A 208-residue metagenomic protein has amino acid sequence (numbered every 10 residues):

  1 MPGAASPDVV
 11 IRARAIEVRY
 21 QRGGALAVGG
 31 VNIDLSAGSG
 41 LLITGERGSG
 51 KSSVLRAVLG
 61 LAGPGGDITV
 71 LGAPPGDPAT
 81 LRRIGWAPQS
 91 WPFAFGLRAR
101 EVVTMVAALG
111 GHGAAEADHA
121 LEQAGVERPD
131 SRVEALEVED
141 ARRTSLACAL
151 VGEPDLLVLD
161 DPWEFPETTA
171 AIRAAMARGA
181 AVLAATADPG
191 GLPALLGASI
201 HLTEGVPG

Functional and structural regions predicted by a protein language model:
P2-L35: A short, flexible loop at the N-terminus of ABC-type nucleotide-binding domains that lies
A25, A120-V138: Conserved ABC nucleotide-binding domain
L42-R47: The feature captures the beta-strand-to-loop junction immediately N-terminal to the Walker
L59: Helix-to-loop junction immediately C-terminal to a conserved catalytic motif
G63-T80, D160: Conserved ABC transporter NBD signature motif
S90, G96-G110: Q-loop/switch helix immediately C-terminal to the Walker
L146: Hydrophobic anchor residue at the start of the ABC signature
L150-V151: ABC ATPase C-loop
